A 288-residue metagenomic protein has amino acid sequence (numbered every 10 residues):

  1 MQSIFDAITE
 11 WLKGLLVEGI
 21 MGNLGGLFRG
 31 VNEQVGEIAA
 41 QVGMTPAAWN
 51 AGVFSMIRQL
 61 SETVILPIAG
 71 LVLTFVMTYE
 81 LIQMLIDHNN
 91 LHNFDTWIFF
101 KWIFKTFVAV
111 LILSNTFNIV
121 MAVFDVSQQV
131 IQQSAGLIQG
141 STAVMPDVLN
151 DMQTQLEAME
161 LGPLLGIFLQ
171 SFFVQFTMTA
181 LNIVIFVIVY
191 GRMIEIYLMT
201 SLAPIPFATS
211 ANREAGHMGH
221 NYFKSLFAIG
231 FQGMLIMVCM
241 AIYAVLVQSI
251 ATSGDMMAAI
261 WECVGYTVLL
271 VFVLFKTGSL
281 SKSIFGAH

Functional and structural regions predicted by a protein language model:
M1-V72, H88-W97, F107-T177, G216-N221 (+2 more regions): Gly/Ser-rich, low-complexity
P67-Y79, I196: Hydrophobic alpha-helical transmembrane segments
L73, F168, N182, F186: Short, contiguous, pocket-lining structural segments that sit at or immediately flank catalytic/ligand-binding sites
V76-D87, L280: Juxtamembrane interface elements at the cytosolic ends of transmembrane helices in multi-pass membrane proteins
M77, N115, I119, F186 (+3 more regions): Helical mechanochemical/support elements of P-loop NTPase systems and associated helical scaffolds
W102-K105: Elongated alpha-helical scaffolds
V174, M178-S210, K224-L246: Alpha-helical transmembrane segments of helical membrane proteins, especially in multi-pass transport, channel
